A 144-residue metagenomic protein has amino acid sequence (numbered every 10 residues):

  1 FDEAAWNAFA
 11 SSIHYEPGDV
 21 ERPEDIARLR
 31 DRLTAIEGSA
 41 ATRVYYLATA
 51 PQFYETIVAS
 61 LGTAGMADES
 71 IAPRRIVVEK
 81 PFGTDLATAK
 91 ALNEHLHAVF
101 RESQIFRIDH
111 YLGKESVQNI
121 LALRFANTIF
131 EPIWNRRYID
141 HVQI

Functional and structural regions predicted by a protein language model:
F1-I144: Secretory/organelle targeting and membrane-embedding segments
